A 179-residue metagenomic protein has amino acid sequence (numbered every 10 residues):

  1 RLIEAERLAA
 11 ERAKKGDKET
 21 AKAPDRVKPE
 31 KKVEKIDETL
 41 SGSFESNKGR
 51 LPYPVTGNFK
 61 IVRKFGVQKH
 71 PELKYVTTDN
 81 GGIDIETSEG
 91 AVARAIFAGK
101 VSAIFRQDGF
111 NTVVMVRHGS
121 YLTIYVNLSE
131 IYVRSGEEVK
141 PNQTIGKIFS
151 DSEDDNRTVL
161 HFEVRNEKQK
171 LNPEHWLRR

Functional and structural regions predicted by a protein language model:
R1-A103, D108-N111, M115-R117, N166 (+1 more regions): Extracytoplasmic/periplasmic cell wall- or extracellular glycan-interacting regions that localize and scaffold envelope
N47, P71-L73, N127-L128, I148-F149 (+1 more regions): Short beta-alpha junctions and helix-cap segments that line functional grooves
V62, V101-S102, S129, G146-F149: Conserved positions in beta-strands of structured domains
D84, M115, I124-N127, K147: Conserved beta-strand positions that form and line the central face of beta-propeller blades
A93-K100, V133-K147: Short, well-structured beta-strand-loop connectors
I104, Y121-E138, N142: Short histidine-centered loop motifs in beta-beta connectors
Q107, L128-S129, S150, W176: Residue-level structural signal for beta-strand termini and adjacent loop
V114, E137-R179: Conserved, short, structured surface segments that act as functional micro-motifs
